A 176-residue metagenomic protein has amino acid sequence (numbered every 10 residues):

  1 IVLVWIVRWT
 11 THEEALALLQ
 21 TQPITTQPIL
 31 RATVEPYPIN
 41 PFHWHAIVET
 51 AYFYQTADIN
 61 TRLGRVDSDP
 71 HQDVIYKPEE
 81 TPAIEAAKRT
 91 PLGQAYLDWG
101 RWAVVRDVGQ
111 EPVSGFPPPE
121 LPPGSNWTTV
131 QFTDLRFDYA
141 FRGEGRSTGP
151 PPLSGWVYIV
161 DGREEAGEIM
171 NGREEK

Functional and structural regions predicted by a protein language model:
I1-T11: Internal/C-terminal transmembrane anchor helices
V2, E14-L18, H45: Non-catalytic alpha-helical scaffold/packing segments enriched in small hydrophobic residues
W9-I29: Alpha-helical transmembrane signal-anchor/signal-peptide segments
T26-R31, P36-K176: Extracytosolic and intramembrane catalytic regions of membrane-associated proteins in envelope/secretory systems
